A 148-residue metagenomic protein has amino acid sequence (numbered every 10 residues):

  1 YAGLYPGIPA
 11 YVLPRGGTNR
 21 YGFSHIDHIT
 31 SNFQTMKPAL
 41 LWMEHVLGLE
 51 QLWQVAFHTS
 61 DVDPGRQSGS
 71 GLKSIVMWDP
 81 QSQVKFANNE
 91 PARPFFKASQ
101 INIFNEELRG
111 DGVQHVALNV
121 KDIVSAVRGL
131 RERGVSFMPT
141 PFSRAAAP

Functional and structural regions predicted by a protein language model:
Y1-L52, G65-P148: Glyoxalase I/VOC metalloenzyme domain signal
S60: Active-site and NAD+-binding cores of ADP-ribose-processing enzymes
